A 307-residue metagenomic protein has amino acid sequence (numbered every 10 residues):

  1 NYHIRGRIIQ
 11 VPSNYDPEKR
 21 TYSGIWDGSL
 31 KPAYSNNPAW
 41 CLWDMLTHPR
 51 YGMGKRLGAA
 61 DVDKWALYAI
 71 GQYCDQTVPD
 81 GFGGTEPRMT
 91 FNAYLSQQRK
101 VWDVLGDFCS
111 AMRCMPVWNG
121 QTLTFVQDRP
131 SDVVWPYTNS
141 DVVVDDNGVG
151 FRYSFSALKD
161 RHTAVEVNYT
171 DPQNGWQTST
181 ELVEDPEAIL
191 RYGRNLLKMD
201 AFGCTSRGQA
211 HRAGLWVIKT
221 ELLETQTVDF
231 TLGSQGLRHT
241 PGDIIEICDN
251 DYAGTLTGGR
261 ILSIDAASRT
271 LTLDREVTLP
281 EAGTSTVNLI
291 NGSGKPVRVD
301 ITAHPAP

Functional and structural regions predicted by a protein language model:
N1-R7: Short, hydrophobic/proline-enriched secondary-structure or compact coil segments at domain edges
D16, T21, I25, K31-P307: C-terminal extracytoplasmic interaction modules
